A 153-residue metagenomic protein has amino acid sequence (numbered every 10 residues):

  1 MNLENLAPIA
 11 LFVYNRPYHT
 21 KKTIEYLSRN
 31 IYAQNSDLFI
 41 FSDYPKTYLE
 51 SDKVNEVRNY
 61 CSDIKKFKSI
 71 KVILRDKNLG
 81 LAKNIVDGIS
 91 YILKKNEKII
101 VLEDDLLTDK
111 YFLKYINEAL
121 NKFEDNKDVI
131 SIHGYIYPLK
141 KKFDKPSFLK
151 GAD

Functional and structural regions predicted by a protein language model:
M1-V101, L106-D153: An acidic/histidine-cluster motif and surrounding catalytic segment that typifies divalent-metal-assisted enzyme active
